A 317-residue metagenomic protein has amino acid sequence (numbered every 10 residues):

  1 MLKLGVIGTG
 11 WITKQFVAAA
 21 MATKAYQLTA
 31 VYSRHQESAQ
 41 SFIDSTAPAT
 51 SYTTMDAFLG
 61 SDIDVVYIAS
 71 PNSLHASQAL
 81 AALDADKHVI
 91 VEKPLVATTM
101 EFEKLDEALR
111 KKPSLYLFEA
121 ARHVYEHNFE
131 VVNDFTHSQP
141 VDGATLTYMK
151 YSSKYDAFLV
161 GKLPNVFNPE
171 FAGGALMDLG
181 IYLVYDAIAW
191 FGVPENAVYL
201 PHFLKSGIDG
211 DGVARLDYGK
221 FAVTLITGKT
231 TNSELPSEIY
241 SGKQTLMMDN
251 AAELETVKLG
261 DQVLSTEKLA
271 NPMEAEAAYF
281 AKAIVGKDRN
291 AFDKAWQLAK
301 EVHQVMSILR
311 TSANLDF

Functional and structural regions predicted by a protein language model:
M1-T46, Y279, I284, L315-D316: N-terminal Rossmann-like dinucleotide-binding module
I12, A120-H123, T136-G161, A175 (+2 more regions): NAD(P)-dependent dehydrogenases' Rossmann-like dinucleotide-binding region
T46-A108: Beta-loop-alpha module in the N-terminal Rossmann-like domain of NAD(P)-dependent dehydrogenases, especially those
A57, V65-Y67, Y279-F317: C-terminal helix-rich "cap/oligomerization" subdomain common to oxidoreductases
V91-E92, L117-E119, M248: Hydrophobic residues in well-ordered beta-strands that form the structural core
V96-K154: A contiguous active-site-proximal alpha/beta segment in oxidoreductase catalytic domains
A120-H127, F158-V193: Mid-domain beta-loop-alpha active-site segment that forms a flexible, acidic cofactor/metal-binding surface
L183-E253, F280-A283, K287: Contiguous beta-strand/loop segments that form the cofactor/metal-binding neighborhood of enzyme cores
